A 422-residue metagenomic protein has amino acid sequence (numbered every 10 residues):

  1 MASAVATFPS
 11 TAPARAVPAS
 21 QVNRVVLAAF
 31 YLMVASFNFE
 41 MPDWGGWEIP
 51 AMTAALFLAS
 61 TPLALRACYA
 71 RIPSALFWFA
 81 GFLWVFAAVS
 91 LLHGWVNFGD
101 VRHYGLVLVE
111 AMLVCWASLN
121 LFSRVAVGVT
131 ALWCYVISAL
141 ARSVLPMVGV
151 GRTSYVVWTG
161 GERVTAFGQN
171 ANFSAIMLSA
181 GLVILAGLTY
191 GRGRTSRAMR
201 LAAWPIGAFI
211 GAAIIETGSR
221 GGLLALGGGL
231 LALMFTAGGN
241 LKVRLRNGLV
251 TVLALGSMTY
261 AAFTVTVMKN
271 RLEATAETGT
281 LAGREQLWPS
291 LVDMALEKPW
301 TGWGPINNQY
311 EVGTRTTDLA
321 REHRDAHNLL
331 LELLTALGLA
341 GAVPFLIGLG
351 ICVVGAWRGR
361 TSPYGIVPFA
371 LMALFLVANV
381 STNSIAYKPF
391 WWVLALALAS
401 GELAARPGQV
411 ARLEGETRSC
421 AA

Functional and structural regions predicted by a protein language model:
A2-R66, W84-W95, F375-N379, W392: N-terminal signal-anchor transmembrane segment
S20-A29, Y69-L83, V127-Y135, M199-A202 (+1 more regions): Membrane-interfacial loop-to-transmembrane alpha-helix junctions, especially the N-terminal start
L56-S60, I366-L376, S384-A422: Transmembrane alpha-helices of multi-pass inner-membrane enzymes
F77-A88, N97-N120, V129-A139, S143 (+1 more regions): Aromatic-anchored transmembrane helix interface
V127-T159, F167-G239, V250-G256, I347 (+2 more regions): Alpha-helical transmembrane segments of multi-pass inner-membrane proteins
G160, V267-K269, E273-P289, D293-E297 (+2 more regions): Long extracytoplasmic/lumenal interhelical loops at the membrane interface of multi-pass membrane proteins
A212, E216, M234-G279, V292-E297 (+2 more regions): A membrane-periplasm/extracellular boundary helix in multi-pass inner-membrane enzymes that assemble envelope glycans
A336-L374, G401-E402: Hydrophobic transmembrane alpha-helices and their immediate junctions
